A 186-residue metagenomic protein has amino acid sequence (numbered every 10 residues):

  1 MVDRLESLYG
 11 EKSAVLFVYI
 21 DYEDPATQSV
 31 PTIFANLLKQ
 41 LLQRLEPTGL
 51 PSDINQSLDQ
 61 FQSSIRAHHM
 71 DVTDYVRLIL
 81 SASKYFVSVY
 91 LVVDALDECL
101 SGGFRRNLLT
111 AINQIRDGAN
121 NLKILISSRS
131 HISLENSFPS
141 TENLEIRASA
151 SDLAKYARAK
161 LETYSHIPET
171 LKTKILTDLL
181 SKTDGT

Functional and structural regions predicted by a protein language model:
M1-T186: Conserved NB-ARC/NACHT P-loop NTPase core of NLR-like innate immune receptors
